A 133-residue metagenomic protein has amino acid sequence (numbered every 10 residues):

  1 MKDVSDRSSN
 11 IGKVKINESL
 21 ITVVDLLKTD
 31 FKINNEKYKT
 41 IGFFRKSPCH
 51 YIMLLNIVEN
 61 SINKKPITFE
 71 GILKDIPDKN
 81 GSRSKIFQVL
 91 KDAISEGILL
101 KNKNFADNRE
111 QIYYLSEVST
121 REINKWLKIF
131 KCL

Functional and structural regions predicted by a protein language model:
M1-T29: N-terminal leader/capping segments at the start of a protein or of a new domain
L26-N56: Short alpha-helical segments that sit at the start of domains
I57-S61: Short helix-to-turn junction characteristic of helix-turn-helix DNA-binding domains, especially the helix
N63-I76: Short acidic, hydrophobic short linear motifs in intrinsically disordered regions
K79-S95: Short amphipathic alpha-helical interaction segments
I94-N104: A short, conserved structural fragment
K103-I112: Short, Lys/Arg-rich nucleic-acid/phosphate-binding segment
E117-L133: Short, amphipathic alpha-helical interaction segments positioned at domain boundaries
